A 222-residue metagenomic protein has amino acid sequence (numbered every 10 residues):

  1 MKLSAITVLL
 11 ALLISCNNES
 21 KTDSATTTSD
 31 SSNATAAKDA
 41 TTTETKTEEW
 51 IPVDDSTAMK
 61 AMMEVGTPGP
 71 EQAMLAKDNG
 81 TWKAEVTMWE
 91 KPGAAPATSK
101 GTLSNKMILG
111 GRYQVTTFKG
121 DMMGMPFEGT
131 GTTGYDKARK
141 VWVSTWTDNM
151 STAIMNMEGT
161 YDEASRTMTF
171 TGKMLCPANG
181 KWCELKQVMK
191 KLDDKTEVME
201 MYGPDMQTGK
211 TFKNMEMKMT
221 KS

Functional and structural regions predicted by a protein language model:
M1-V8: Sec-dependent signal peptide recognition, specifically the positively charged N-region followed immediately by
I14-S15: C-terminal motif of bacterial Sec signal peptides marking the signal peptidase cleavage site
E19, T47-P52, M157, L185 (+2 more regions): Asp-box/BNR beta-propeller blade signature and adjacent active/binding-site loops in extracellular glycan-interacting
E19-K60: Low-complexity, Pro/Thr/Ser/Glu-rich flexible segments characteristic of extracytoplasmic/periplasmic regions
G66-K83: N-terminal helix-cap/turn-to-beta initiation motif at the start of protein domains
L75-K77, A138, L192: Edge/loop elements at the starts and ends of beta-strands within beta-rich repeat scaffolds
E85-K186: Central antiparallel beta-sheet cores of small beta-barrel/beta-sandwich binding domains
K191-L192, T196-S222: Edge beta-strand at a domain terminus
